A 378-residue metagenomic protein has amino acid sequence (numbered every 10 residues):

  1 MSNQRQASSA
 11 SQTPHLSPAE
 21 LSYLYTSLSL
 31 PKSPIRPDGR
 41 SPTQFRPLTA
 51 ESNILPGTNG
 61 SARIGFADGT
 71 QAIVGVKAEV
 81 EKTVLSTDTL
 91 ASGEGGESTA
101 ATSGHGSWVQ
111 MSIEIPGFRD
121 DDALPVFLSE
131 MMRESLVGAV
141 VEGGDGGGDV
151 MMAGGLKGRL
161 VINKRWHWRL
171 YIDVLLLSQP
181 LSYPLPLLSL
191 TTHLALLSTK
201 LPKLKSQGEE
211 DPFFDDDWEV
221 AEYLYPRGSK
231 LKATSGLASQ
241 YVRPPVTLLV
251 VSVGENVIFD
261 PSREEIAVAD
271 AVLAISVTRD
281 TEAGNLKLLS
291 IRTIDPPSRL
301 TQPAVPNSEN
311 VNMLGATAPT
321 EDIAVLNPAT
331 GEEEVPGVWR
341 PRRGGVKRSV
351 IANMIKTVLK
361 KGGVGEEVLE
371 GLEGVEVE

Functional and structural regions predicted by a protein language model:
M1-E378: Polyanion-binding surfaces on beta-sheet-dominated domains and ring/shell assemblies
